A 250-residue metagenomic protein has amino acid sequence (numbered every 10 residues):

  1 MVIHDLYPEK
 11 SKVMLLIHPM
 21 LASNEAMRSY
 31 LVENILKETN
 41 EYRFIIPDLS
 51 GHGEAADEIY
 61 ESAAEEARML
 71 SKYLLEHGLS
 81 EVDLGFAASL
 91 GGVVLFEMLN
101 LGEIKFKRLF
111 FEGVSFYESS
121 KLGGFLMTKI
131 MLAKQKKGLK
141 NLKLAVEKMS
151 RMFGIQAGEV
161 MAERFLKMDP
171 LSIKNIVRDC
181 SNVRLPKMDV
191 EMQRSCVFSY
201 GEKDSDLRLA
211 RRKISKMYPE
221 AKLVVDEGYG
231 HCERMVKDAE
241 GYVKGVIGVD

Functional and structural regions predicted by a protein language model:
L6-A56: Conserved HGGG/HGGXW glycine-rich cap/lid loop of the alpha/beta-hydrolase fold
R43-L84: Active-site loop/oxyanion-hole signature of alpha/beta-hydrolase fold enzymes
F86-L95: Gly/Ala-rich beta-loop-alpha elbow adjacent to hydrolase catalytic centers
N100-K137: Flexible "cap/lid" loop of the alpha/beta hydrolase fold
K121-L122, G138-V190: Conserved alpha/beta-hydrolase catalytic His-Asp/Glu region
M192, F198-Y200: Short beta-strand/loop motif that positions the catalytic acidic residue of the alpha/beta-hydrolase fold
S205-R211: Conserved alpha/beta-hydrolase "acid-adjacent" motif
D226-E240: Catalytic histidine-centered segment of alpha/beta-hydrolase-like enzymes
